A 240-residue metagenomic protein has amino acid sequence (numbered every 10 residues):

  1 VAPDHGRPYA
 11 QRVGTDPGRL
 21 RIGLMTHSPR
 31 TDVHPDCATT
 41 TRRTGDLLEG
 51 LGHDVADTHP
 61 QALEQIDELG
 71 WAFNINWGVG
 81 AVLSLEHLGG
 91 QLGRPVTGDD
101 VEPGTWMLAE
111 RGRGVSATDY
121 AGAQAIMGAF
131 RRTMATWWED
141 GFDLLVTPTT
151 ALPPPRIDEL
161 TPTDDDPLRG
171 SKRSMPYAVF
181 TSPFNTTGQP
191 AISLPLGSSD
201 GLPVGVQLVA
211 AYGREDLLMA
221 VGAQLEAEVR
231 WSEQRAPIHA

Functional and structural regions predicted by a protein language model:
V1-V179, T186, G213, Q224-A240: Amidase signature
L145-T147, I192, V209: Structural detector of well-ordered beta-strand residues that form the stable sheet scaffold of enzyme domains
P148-T150, L194-G197: Short secondary-structure boundary segments
G170, A191-S193: Short beta-strand->loop structural element characteristic of the AMP-binding/adenylate-forming
L194, L202-A211, L218-M219: Short, well-ordered beta-strand elements
